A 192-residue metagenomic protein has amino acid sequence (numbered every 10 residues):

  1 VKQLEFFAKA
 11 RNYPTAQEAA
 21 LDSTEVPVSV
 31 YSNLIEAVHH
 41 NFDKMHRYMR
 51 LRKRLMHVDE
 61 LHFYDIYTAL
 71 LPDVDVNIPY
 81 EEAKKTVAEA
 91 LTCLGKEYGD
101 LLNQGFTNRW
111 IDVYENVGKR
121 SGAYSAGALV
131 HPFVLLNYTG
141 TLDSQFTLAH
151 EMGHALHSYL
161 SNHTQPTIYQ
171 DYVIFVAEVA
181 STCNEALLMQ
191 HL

Functional and structural regions predicted by a protein language model:
V1-L192: Cation-handling catalytic/transport regions enriched in His/Asp/Glu
